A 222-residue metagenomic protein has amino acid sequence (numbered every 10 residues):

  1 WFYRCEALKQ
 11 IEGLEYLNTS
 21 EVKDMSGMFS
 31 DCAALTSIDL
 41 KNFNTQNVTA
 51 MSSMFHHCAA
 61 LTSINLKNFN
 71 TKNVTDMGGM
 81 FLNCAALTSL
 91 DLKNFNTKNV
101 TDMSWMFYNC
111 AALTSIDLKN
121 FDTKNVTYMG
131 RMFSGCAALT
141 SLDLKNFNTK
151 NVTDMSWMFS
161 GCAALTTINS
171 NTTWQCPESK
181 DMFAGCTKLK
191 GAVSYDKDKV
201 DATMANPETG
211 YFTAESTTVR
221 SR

Functional and structural regions predicted by a protein language model:
W1-R222: Negatively charged
